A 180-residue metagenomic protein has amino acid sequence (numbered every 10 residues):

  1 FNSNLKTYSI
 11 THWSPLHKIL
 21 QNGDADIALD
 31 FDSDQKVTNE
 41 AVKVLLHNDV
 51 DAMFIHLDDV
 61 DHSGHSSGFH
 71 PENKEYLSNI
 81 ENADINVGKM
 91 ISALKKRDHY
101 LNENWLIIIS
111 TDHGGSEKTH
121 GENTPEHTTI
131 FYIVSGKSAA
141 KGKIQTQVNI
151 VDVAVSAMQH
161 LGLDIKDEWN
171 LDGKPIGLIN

Functional and structural regions predicted by a protein language model:
F1-N2, L45-D49, Y100-N102, N123-H127: Extracellular/periplasmic catalytic domains that process cell-envelope and extracellular macromolecules
F1-N48, V153-V155, Q159, D172-I179: Active-site-proximal alpha/beta segments of enzymes that process anionic O-linked groups
L5, W13-H17, D58-S63, D112-E117 (+1 more regions): Solvent-exposed loop/turn segments at secondary-structure junctions within structured extracellular/periplasmic domains
K6-T11, D51-H56, L106-S110, F131-V134 (+1 more regions): Structural recognition of the beta-strand scaffold that forms the well-ordered cores of secreted hydrolase catalytic
P15-I27, V42-I85, K89: Active-site His/acidic residue clusters
F31-K36, H70, K74-D84, I144-V151: Soluble non-cytosolic domains of exported or imported proteins
N82-E122, A157: Metal-dependent active-site segment of extracytoplasmic phospho-/sulfohydrolases and closely related
N123-D164: Substrate-binding rim/cap in mid-to-C-terminal beta-strand-loop elements of soluble/periplasmic
